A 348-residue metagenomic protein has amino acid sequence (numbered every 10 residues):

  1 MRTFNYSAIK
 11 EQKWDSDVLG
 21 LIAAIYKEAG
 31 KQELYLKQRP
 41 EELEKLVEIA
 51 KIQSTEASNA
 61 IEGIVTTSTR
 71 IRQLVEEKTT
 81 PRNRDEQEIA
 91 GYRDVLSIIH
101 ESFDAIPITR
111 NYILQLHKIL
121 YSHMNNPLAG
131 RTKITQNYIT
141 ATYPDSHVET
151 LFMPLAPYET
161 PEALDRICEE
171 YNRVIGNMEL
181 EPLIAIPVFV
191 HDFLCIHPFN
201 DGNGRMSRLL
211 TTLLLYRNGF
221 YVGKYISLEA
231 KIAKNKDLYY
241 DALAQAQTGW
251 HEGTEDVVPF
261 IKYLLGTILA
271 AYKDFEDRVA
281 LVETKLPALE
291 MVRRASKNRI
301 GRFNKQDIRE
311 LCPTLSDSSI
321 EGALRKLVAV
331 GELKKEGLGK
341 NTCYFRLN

Functional and structural regions predicted by a protein language model:
M1-N348: FIC/Doc superfamily catalytic core
